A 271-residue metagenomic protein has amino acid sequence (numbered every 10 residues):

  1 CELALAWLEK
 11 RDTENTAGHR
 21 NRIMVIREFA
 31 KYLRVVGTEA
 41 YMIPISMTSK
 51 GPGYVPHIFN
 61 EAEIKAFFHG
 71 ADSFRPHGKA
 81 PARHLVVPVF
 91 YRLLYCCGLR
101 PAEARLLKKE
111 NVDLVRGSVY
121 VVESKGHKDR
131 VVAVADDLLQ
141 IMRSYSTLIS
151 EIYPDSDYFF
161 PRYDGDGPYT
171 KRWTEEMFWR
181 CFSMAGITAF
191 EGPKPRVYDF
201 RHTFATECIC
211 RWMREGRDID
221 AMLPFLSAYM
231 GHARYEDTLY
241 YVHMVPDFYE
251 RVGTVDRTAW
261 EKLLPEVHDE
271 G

Functional and structural regions predicted by a protein language model:
C1-G271: Conserved catalytic core of the tyrosine transesterase superfamily
